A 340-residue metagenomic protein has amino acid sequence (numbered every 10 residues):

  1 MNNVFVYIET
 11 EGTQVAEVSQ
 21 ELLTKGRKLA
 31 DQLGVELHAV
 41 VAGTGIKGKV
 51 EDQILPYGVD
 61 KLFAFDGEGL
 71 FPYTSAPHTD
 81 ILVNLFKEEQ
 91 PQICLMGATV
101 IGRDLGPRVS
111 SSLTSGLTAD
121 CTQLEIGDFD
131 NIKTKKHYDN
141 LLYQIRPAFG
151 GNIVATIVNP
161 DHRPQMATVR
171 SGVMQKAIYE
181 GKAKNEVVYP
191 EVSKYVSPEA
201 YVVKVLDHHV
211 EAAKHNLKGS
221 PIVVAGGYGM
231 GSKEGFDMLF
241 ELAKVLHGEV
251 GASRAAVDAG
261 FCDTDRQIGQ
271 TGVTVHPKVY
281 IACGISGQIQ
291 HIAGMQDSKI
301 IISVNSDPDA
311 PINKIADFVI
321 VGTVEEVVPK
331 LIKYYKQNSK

Functional and structural regions predicted by a protein language model:
M1-K340: N-terminal glycine-rich FAD/FM-binding segment characteristic of electron-transfer flavoproteins
